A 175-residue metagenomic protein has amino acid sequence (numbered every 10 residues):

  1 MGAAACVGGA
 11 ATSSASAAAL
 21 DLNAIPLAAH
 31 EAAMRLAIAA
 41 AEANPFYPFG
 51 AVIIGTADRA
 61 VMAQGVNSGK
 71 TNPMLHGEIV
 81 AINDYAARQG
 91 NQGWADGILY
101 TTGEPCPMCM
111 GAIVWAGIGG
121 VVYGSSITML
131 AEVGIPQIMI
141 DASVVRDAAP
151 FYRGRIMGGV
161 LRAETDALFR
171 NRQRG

Functional and structural regions predicted by a protein language model:
M1-N44, P105, A112-G175: Zinc-dependent deaminase
F46-Y47, G77: Extracytoplasmic catalytic/substrate-binding loops of multi-pass membrane glycan-assembly enzymes
F49-T56: Short beta-strand scaffold segments in enzyme catalytic cores
T56-M62: Short, glycine-anchored, charge-dense loop/turn motifs used at functional sites
M62-G69, S126: Short beta->alpha transition motifs characteristic of CBS
K70-D84: A short, polar/charged loop-to-alpha-helix boundary motif
N91-G103: Immediate flanking context of iron-sulfur cluster ligation sites
